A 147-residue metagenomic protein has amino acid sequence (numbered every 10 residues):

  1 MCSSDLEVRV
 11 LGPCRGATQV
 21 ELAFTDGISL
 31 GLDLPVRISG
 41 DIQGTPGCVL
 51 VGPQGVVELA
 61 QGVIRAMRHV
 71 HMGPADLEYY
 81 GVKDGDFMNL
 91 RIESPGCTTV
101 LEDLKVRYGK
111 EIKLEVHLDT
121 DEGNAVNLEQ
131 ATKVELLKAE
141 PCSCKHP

Functional and structural regions predicted by a protein language model:
M1-S3: Short, small-residue-biased leader/transition segments that mark boundaries at the very start of proteins
D5-P74, F87-H146: Beta-strand/loop-dominated core regions that host nucleotide or nucleotide-derived cofactor-binding catalytic loops
